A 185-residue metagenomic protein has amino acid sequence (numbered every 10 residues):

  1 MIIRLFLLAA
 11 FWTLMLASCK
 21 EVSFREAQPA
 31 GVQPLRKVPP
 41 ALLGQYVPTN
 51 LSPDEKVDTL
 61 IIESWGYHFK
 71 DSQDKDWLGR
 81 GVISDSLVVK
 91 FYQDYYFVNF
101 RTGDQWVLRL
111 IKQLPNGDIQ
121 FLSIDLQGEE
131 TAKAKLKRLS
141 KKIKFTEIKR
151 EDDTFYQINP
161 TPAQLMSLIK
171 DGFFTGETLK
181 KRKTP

Functional and structural regions predicted by a protein language model:
M1-L5: Positively charged n-region of N-terminal signal peptides that target proteins for export
M15-S18: C-terminal motif of bacterial Sec signal peptides marking the signal peptidase cleavage site
K20-V38, L51-S52, D71-P185: Calycin-type beta-barrel ligand-binding domains and close structural analogs
P40-K56: Tryptophan-anchored aromatic micro-motifs
V57-F69: Short Gly/aromatic-enriched secondary-structure transition segments
